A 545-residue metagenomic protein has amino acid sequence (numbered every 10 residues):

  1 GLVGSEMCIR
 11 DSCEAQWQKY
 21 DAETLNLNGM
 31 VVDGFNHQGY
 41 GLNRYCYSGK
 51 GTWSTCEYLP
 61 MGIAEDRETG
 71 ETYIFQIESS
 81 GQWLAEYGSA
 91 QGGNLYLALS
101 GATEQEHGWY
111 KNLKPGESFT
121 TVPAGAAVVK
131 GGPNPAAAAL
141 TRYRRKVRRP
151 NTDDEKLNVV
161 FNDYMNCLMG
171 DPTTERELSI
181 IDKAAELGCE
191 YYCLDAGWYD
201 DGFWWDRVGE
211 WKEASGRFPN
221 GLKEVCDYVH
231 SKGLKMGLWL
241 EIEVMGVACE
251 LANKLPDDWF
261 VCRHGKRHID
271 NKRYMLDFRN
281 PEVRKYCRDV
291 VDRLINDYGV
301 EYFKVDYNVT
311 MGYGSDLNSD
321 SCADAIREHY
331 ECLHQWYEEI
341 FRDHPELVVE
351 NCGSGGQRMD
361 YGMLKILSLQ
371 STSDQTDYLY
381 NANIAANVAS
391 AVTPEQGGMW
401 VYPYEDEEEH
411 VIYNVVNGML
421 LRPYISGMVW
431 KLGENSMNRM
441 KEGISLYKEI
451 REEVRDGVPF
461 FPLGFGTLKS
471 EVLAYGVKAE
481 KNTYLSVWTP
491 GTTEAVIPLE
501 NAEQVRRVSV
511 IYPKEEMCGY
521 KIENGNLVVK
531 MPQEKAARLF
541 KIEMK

Functional and structural regions predicted by a protein language model:
G1, C189-Y199, L238, Y286-N318 (+1 more regions): Short acidic catalytic loops
L2-I9: Short, small-residue-biased leader/transition segments that mark boundaries at the very start of proteins
H37-P150: Beta-strand-rich recognition/accessory modules
G116, V229, C287, D306 (+3 more regions): Conserved, mostly hydrophobic/aromatic
D154-D289, Y302: Aromatic-lined carbohydrate-binding/catalytic grooves of carbohydrate-active enzymes
F203-W205, A248-N253, Y313-L317, R358-S368 (+1 more regions): Histidine/acidic-residue-rich catalytic or RNA/ligand-binding cores of hydrolases and nuclease-related proteins
P219-L234, R327-H344: Alpha-helix-loop-beta-strand connector modules within alpha/beta enzyme cores
L333-Y520, N526-K541: Active-site-proximal substrate-binding groove within the catalytic cores of carbohydrate-active enzymes
